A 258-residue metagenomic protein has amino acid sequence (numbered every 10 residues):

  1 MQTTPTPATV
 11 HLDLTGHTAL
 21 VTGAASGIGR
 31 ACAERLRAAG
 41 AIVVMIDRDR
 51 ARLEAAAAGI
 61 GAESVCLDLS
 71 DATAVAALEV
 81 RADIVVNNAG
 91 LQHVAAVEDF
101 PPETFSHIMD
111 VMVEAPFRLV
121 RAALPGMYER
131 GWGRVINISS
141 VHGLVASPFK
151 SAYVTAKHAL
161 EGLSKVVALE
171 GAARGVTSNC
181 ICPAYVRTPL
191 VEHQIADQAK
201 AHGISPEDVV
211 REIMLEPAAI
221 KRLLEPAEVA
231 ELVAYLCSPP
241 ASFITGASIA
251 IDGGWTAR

Functional and structural regions predicted by a protein language model:
A41-L53: Conserved glycine-rich Rossmann-like NAD(P)H-binding loop of the short-chain dehydrogenase/reductase
A96-V97, P101-M109, V135, M214: Substrate-binding pocket helix/loop in short-chain dehydrogenase/reductase
E98, V145-A152, A173-R174, K221 (+1 more regions): Active-site loop immediately N-terminal to the catalytic Tyr-X3-Lys motif of short-chain dehydrogenase/reductase
F117, L124, W132, I220-I251 (+1 more regions): C-terminal substrate-recognition "lid" of short-chain dehydrogenase/reductases
V120, A156, S164: Active-site helix of classical SDR
S140: Residue(s) in the substrate-gating loop at a strand-loop-helix junction that position the organic substrate next
A172, T177, I244-G246: Short, small/polar-rich loop/turn modules that mediate ligand/substrate recognition or access, typified
